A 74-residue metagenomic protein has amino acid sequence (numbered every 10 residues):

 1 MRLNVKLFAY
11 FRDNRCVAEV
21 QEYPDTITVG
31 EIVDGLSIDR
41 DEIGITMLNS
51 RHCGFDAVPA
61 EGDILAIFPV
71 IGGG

Functional and structural regions predicted by a protein language model:
M1-G73: Ubiquitin-like/PB1-type beta-grasp interaction modules and other compact soluble beta-rich domains
